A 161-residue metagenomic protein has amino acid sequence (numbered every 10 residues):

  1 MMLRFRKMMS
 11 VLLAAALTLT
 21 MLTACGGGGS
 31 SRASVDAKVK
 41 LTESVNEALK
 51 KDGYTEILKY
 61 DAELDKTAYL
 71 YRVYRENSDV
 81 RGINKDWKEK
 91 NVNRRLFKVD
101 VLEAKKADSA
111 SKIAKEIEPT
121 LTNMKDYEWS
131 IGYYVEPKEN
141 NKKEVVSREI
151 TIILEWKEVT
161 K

Functional and structural regions predicted by a protein language model:
M1-L12: Bacterial Sec-dependent N-terminal signal peptides
T20-A24: C-terminal motif of bacterial Sec signal peptides marking the signal peptidase cleavage site
G26-G29: Bacterial signal peptide processing site
S31-N93: Short, well-ordered surface patches within globular domains
V45-N46, I57, Y69, N77-N84 (+4 more regions): Polar low-complexity intrinsically disordered regions
N84-D108: Structured, soluble extracytoplasmic/luminal domains of envelope-associated proteins
A104-K161: Disulfide-stabilized extracellular recognition modules
